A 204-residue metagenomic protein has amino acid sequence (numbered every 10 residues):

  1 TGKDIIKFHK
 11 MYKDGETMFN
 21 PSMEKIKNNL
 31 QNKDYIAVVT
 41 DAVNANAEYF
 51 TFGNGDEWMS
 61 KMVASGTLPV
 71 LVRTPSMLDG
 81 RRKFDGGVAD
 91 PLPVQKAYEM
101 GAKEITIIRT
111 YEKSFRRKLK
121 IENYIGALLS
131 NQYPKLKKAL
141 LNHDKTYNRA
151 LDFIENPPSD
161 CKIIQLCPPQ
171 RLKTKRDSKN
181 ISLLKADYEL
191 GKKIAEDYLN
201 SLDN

Functional and structural regions predicted by a protein language model:
T1-N204: Patatin-like phospholipase
